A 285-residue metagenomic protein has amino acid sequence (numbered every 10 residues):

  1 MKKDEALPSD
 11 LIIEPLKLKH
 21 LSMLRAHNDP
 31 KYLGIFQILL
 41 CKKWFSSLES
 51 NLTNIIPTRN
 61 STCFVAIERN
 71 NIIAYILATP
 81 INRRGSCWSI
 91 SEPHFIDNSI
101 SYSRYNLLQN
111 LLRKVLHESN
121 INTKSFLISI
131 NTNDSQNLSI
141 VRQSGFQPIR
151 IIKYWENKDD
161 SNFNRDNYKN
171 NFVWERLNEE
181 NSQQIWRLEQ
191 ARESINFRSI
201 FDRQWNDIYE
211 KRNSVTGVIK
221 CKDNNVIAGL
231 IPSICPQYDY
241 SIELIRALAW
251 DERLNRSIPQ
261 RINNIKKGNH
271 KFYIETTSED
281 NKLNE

Functional and structural regions predicted by a protein language model:
K2-Y75, S144-Y240: Amide-forming acyltransferase catalytic core, primarily the GNAT-like/NAT-type and related acyltransferase folds
K17, P57-R59, S233, Y238 (+1 more regions): C-terminal functional regions that serve as terminal interaction/effector modules
C63-F64, W88-P93, L111-L116, Y154-E156 (+2 more regions): Short, structured motif recognition centered on aromatic/hydrophobic residues
L77, N110, S129-N131, I140 (+6 more regions): A structural feature that tracks compact, well-ordered secondary-structure segments with a strong bias toward
G85-Y102, Y238-E252: Conserved acetyl-CoA binding element of GNAT-fold acetyltransferases
W88, S119-N131, K267-S278: Conserved GNAT acetyl-CoA-binding A-motif
S101-H117, Q143, W250-K266: Conserved acetyl-CoA-binding loop-helix of GNAT-fold acetyltransferases
T132-R150, S278-E285: Conserved active-site alpha-helix within GNAT-family acetyltransferase domains
